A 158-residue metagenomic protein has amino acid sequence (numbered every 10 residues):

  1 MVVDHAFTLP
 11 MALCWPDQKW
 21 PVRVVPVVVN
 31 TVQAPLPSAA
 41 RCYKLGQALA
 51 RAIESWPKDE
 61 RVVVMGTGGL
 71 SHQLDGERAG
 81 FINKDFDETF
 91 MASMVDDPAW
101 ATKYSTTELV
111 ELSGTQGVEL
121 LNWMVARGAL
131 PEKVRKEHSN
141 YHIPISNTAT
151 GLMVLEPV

Functional and structural regions predicted by a protein language model:
M1-K44, S55, E77-V158: Flexible, D/E/H-enriched segments
V27, E60-G68: Beta-strand elements within well-structured catalytic alpha/beta cores of enzymes that handle phosphate/sulfate esters
Q47-V62: Non-transmembrane, aqueous-exposed alpha-helical and coiled segments at domain scale
S71-G76: A structural signal for small-residue-enriched, beta-sheet-centric alpha/beta enzyme cores and oligomeric scaffold folds
